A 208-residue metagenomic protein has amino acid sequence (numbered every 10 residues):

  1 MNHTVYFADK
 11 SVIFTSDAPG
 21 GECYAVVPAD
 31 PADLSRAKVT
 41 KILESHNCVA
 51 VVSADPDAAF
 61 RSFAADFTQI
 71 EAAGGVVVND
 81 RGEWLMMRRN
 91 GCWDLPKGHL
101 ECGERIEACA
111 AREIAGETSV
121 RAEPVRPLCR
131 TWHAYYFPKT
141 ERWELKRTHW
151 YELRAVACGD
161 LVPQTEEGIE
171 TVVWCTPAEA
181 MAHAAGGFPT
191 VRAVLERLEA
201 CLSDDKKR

Functional and structural regions predicted by a protein language model:
N2, A72, K146-W150: Short hydrophobic/aromatic beta-strand or adjacent loop that forms the aromatic wall/cage of a ligand/substrate-binding
V5-F7, S16-Y24, D160-R208: Nudix hydrolase/Nudix homology domain
V12-I13, G20-E22, C92-D94, C102 (+1 more regions): Short, surface-exposed beta-strand-loop junctions and turns on beta-sheet-rich folds
S16-V39: Short, flexible N-terminal segments of the mature chain
Y24-A29, V78-G116: Conserved Nudix-box catalytic region and its N-terminal flanking loop in Nudix hydrolases and closely related
D33-G74: Acidic, metal-coordinating catalytic segment for phosphate/diphosphate chemistry, firing primarily on the Nudix
G74, E83, T171: Conserved beta-strand and immediately adjacent loop positions that scaffold enzyme active sites
L100-P189: Unchanged
